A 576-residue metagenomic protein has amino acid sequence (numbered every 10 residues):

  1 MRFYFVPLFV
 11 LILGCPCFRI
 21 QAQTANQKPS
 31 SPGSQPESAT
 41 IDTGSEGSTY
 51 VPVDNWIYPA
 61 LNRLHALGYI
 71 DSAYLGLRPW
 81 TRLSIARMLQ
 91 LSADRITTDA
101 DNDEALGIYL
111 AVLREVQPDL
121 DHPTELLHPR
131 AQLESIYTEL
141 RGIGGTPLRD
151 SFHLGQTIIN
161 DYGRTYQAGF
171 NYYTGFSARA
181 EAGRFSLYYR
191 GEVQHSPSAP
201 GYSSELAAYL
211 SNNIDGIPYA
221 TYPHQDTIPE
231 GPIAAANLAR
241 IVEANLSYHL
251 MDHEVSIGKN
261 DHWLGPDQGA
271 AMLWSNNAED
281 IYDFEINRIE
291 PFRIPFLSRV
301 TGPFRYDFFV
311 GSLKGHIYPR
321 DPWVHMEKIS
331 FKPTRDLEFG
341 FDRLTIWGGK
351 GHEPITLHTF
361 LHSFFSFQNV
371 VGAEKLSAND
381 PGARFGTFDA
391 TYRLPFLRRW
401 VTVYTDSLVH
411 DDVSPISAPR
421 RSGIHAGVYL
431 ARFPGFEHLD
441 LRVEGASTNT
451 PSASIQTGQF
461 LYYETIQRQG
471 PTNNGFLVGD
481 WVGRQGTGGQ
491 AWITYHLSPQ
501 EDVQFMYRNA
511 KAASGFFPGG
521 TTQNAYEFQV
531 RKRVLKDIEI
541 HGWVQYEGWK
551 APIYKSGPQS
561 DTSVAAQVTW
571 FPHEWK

Functional and structural regions predicted by a protein language model:
P7-P16: Bacterial N-terminal signal peptides
I20-G169, F176-G183: N-terminal periplasmic/intermembrane-space "pro-region" immediately following the signal or transit peptide
Y50, Y74-R78, T97-E104, A180-R184 (+8 more regions): Short loop/turn motifs that connect adjacent beta-strands in outer-membrane beta-barrel proteins
T157-Y162, H224-E230, N237, Q268 (+4 more regions): Extracytoplasmic loops and strand-loop junctions of Gram-negative outer membrane beta-barrel proteins
A180-Y219, T334-D336: Carboxylate/His-rich catalytic cores and anion/metal-binding grooves
L210-S247, M251, A270-W274, F284 (+1 more regions): Outer-membrane beta-barrel transmembrane domain signature of Gram-negative proteins, especially the mid-to-C-terminal
W263, I281-P471, R484-H496, V503 (+3 more regions): Signature for the C-terminal beta-barrel architecture of outer-membrane proteins
I329, K532, W543, S560-K576: Outer-membrane beta-barrel "beta-signal"
